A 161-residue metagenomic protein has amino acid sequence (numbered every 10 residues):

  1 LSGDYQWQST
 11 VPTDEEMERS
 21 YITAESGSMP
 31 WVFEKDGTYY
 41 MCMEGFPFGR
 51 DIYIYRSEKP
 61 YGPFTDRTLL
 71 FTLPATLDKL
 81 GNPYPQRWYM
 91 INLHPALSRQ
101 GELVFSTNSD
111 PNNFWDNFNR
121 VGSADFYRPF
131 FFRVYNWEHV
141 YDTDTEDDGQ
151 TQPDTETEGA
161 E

Functional and structural regions predicted by a protein language model:
L1-E161: Carbohydrate-active catalytic/glycan-binding domains of CAZyme proteins, especially the secreted or lumenal ectodomains
